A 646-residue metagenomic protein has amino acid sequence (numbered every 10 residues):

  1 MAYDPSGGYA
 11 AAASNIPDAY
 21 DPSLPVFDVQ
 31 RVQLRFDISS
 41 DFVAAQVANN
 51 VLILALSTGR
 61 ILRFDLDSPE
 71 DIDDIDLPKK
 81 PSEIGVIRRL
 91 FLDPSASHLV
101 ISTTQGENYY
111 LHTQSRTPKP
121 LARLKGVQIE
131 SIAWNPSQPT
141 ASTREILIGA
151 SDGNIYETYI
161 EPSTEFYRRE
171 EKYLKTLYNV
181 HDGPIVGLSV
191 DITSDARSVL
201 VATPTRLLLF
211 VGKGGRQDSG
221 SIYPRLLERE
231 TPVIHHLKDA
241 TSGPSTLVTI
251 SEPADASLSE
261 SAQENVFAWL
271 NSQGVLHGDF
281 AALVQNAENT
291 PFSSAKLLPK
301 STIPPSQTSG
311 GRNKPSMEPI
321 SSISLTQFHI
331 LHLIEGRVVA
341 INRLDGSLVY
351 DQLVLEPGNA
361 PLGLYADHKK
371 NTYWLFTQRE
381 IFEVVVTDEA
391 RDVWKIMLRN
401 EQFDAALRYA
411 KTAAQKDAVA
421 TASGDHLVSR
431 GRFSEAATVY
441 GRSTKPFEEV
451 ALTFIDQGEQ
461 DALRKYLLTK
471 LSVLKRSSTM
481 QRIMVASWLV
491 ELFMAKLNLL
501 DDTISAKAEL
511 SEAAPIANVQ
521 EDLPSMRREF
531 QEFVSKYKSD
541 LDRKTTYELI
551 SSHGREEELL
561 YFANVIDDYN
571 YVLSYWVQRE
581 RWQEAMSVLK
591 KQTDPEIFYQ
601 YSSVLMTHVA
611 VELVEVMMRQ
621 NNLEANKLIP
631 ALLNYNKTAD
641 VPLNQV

Functional and structural regions predicted by a protein language model:
A2-P22, D37-D67, S82-R343, D367-E380: Eukaryotic assembly scaffold/adaptor repeat-domain signature, activating on surface loops/turns that link repeats
G7-F27, E521-L523, E532-Y537: Blade/loop signatures of beta-propeller domains
D18-V26, R35, E624, P642-N644: A composition-biased, non-transmembrane "mature-region" signal
Q30-F42, Q46-A48, R60, D65 (+6 more regions): Alpha-solenoid helical repeat scaffolds
Q30-V32, A96, T103-Q105, Q460-K465 (+1 more regions): Short, charged, low-hydrophobicity "junction" segments
L34, D73, P120, V349-Q352: Aromatic (tryptophan-biased) beta-strands that constitute blades/sheets of beta-rich domains
D71-I72, P118-K119, Y571: Short small-residue beta-strand/loop micro-motif enriched in glycine and branched aliphatics
P184-V186, F210-S551, E556-A563, Y569-V646: Extended non-globular scaffold/tether segments
